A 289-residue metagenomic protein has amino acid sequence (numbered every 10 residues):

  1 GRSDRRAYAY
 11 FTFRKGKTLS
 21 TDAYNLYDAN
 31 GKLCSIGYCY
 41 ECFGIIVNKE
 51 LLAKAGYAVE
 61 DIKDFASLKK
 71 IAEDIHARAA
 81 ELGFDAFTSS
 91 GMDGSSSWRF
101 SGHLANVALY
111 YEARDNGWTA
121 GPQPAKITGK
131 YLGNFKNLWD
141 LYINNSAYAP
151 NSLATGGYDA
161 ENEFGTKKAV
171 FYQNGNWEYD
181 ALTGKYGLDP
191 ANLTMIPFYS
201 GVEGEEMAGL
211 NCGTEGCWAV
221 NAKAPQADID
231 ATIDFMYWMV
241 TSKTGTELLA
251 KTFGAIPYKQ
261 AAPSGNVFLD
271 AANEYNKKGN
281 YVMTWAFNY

Functional and structural regions predicted by a protein language model:
G1-F43, A105, T194-P197: Hinge/lid segment of periplasmic solute-binding proteins
G1-L19, E50-G56, K63, E163 (+1 more regions): Extracytoplasmic "Venus flytrap"/periplasmic binding protein-like
N25-Y38, F43, K69-P124, A169: Extracytoplasmic/periplasmic solute-binding protein
D28, G37, C212, A255 (+1 more regions): C-terminal capping/gating helix-and-loop segments adjacent to ligand/active sites or protein-protein/ligand interfaces
G31, A53-A55, K185-T252: Extracytoplasmic/periplasmic substrate-recognition and gating elements
K63-K69, S152-T166: Short helix-initiation/N-cap motifs at beta->coil->alpha
A72-E73, N116-A154: Glycine-centered hinge/linker elements that transmit conformational signals in sensory and ligand-binding systems
G157, N174-Y179, T214-G216: Beta->alpha turn/N-cap motifs
